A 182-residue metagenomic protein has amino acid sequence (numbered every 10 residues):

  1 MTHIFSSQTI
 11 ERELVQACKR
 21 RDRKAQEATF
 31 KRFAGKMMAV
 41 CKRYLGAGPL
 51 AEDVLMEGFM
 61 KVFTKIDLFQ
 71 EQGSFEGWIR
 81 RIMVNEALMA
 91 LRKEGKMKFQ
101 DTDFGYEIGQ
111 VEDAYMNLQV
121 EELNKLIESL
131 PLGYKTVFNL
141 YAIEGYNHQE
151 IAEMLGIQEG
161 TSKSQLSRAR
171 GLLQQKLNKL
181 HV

Functional and structural regions predicted by a protein language model:
M1-Q8, A17, K125, N139 (+2 more regions): C-terminal edge and immediately downstream basic/flexible tail or linker adjoining helix-turn-helix-like DNA-binding
T9, K125-T136, E144-T161: Helix-turn-helix DNA-binding module
V15-A39: A short, charge-rich alpha-helical start-of-domain segment used by transcription regulators
K19-R20, R43-G46, M56-S74, K93-E94: Sigma70-family region 2
F30-G48, K65, I127, N178-K179: Amphipathic, Lys/Arg- and hydrophobic-enriched alpha-helical face
A39, D53-M60, G73-N85: Structural recognition of an alpha-helix C-terminal capping motif at a helix-to-coil junction
D67-E71, R81-D101, M116: Arg/Lys-rich amphipathic alpha helix in sigma70-family domain 2
V84, L88, I143, L155-K179: DNA-recognition helix of helix-turn-helix
